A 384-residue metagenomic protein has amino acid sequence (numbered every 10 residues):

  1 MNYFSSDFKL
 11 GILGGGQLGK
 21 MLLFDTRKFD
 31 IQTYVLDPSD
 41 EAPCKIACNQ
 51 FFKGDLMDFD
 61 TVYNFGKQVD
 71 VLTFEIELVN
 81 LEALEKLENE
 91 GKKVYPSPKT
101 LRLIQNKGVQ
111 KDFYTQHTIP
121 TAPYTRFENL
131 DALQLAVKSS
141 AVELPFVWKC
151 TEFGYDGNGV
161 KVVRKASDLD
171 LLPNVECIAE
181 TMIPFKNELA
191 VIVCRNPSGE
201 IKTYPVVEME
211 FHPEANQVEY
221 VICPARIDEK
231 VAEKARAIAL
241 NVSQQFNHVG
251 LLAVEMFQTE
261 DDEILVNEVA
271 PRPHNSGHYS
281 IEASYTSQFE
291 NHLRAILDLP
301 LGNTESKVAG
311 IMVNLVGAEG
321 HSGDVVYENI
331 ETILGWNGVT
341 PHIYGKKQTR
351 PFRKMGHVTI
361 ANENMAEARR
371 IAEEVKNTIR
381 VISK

Functional and structural regions predicted by a protein language model:
M1-Q105, V109, D131: ATP-binding N-terminal substructure of ATP-dependent carboxylate-amine bond-forming enzymes
S6-D7, R294-K384: Peripheral (often C-terminal) accessory segments that flank ATP-dependent C-N-forming ligase machineries
F8, A122, N158, N187-L189 (+6 more regions): Change "...and in nucleic-acid phosphodiester-cleaving endonucleases..." to "...and in nucleic-acid processing enzymes
F59-Q68, Q134-A141, S167-D170: Short amphipathic alpha-helix with an adjacent loop that forms part of the alpha/beta core around
P96-V160, A166: A conserved helix-loop-beta module that forms one wall/lid of the active-site cleft in ATP-utilizing catalytic domains
G159-V254, Q258-D261: Internal nucleotide-binding/catalytic subdomain
K234-V254, E260, A270-S322: Active-site "cap" helix and flanking loop/linker of ATP-utilizing ligase/carboxylase catalytic domains
